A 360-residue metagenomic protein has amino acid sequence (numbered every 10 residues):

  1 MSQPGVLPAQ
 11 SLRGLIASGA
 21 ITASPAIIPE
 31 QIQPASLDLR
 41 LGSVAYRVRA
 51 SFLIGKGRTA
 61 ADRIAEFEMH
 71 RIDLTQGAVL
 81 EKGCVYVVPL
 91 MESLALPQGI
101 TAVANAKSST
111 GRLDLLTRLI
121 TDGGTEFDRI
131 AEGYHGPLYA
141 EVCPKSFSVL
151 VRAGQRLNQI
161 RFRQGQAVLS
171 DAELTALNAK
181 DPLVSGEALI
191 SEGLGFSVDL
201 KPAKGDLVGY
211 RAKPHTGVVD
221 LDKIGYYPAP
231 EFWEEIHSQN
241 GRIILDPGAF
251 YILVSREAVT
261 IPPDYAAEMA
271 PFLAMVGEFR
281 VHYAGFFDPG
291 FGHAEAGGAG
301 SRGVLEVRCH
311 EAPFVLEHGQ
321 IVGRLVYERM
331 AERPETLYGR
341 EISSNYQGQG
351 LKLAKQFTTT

Functional and structural regions predicted by a protein language model:
M1-T360: DUTPase catalytic domain/fold
